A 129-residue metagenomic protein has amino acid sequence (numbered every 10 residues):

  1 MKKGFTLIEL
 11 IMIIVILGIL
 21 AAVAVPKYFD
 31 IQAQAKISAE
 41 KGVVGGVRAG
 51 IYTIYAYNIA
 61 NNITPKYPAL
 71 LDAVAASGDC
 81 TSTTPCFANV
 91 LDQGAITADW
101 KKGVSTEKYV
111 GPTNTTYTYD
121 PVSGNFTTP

Functional and structural regions predicted by a protein language model:
M1-Q32: N-terminal single-pass transmembrane signal-anchor helix
K2-K3, K27, K36, K41 (+3 more regions): Context-gated lysine
E9, K36-A39, N62, D99 (+1 more regions): Residues in flexible loops and secondary-structure boundaries
M12-I16, A39-E40, V44, T118: N-terminal hydrophobic or amphipathic segments with adjacent small-residue motifs that include Sec signal peptides
L20, I37, L71-A73: N-terminal cationic amphipathic segment used for targeting or macromolecule association
A35-N61: Membrane-proximal N-terminal amphipathic helix
A56-T115: Extracellular/periplasmic head regions of type IV pilus-like filament subunits
T116-P129: Low-complexity, S/T/G/P-rich flexible repeat/linker segments used as non-globular hinges and stalks within
